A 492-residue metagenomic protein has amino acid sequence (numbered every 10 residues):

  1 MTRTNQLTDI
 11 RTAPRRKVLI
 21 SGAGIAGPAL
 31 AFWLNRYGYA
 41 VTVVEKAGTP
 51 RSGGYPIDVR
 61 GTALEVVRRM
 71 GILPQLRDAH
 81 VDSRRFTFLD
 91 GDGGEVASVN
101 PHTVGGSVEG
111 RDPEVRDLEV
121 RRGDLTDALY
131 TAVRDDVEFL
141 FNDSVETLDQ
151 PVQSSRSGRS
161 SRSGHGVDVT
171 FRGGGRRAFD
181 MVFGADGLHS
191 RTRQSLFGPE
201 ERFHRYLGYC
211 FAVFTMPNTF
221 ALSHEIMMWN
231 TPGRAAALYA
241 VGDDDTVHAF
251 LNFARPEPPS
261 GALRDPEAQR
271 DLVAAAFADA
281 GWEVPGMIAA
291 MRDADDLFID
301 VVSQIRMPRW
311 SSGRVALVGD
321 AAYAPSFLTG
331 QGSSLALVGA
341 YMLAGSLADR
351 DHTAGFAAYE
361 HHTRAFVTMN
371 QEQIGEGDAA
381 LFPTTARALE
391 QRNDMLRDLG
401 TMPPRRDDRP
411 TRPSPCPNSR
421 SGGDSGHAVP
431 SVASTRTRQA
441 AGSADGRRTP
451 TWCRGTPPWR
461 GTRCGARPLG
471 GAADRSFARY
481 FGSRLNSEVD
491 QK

Functional and structural regions predicted by a protein language model:
T2-R16, D78, G93-G94, S311 (+4 more regions): C-terminal helical "tail/cap" subdomain of flavin- and related membrane-associated enzymes
T2-S21, N35-Y37, R60-V213, P256-A274 (+1 more regions): Conserved N-terminal helical subregion
I20-R36, A40-A47, F183-G184, L272-V273 (+2 more regions): Conserved mid-domain beta->alpha element of the FAD-binding
T49-E65: Conserved N-terminal glycine-rich FAD pyrophosphate-binding loop of Rossmann-like flavoproteins
G208-A240, A262: Flavin-dependent oxidoreductases
N218-T219, P232, G242, F253-T329: FAD/FMN-dependent oxidoreductases across multiple families
